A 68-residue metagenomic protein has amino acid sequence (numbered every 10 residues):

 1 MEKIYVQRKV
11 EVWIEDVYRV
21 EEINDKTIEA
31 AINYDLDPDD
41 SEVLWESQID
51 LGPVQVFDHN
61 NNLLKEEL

Functional and structural regions predicted by a protein language model:
M1-E2, L68: Short, Lys/Arg-enriched, disordered terminal segments
E2-E22: N-terminal acidic leader/helix
E21-L68: Acidic, low-complexity intrinsically disordered segments
